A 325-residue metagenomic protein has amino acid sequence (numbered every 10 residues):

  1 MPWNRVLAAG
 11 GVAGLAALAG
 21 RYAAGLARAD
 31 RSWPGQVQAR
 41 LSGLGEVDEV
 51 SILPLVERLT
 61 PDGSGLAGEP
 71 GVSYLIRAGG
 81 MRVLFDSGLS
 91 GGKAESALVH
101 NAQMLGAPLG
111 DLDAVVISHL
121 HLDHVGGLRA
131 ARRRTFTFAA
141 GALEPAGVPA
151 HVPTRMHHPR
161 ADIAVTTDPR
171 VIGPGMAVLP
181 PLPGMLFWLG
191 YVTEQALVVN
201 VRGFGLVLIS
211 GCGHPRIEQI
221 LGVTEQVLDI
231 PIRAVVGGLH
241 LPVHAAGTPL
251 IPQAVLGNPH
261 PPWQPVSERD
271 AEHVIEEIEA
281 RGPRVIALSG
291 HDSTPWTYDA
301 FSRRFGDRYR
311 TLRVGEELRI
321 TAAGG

Functional and structural regions predicted by a protein language model:
P2-G79, P169-L186: Zn-dependent metallo-beta-lactamase
P2-R40, R269-H273, A280-G325: C-terminal regulatory/interaction regions
P54-L105, G190, E194-I209: Conserved beta-strand hairpin/beta-sheet module of binuclear metal-dependent hydrolase folds, prominently
M81, F136-H151, A280-I286, G306-D307: A short helix->loop->beta-strand "cap" motif at the edges of active sites that frequently abuts
E95-V148, V227-V236: Active-site metal-binding motif and surrounding structural segment of the metallo-beta-lactamase
H121, G205-V207, P215-E316: Cap/insert and terminal regions of metallo-dependent hydrolase folds
A139-L197, S302, R310-E317: Metallo-beta-lactamase
G175-P180, L197-R202, L206-I217: Internal active-site segments that recognize and position negatively charged phosphoryl groups and nucleotide moieties
